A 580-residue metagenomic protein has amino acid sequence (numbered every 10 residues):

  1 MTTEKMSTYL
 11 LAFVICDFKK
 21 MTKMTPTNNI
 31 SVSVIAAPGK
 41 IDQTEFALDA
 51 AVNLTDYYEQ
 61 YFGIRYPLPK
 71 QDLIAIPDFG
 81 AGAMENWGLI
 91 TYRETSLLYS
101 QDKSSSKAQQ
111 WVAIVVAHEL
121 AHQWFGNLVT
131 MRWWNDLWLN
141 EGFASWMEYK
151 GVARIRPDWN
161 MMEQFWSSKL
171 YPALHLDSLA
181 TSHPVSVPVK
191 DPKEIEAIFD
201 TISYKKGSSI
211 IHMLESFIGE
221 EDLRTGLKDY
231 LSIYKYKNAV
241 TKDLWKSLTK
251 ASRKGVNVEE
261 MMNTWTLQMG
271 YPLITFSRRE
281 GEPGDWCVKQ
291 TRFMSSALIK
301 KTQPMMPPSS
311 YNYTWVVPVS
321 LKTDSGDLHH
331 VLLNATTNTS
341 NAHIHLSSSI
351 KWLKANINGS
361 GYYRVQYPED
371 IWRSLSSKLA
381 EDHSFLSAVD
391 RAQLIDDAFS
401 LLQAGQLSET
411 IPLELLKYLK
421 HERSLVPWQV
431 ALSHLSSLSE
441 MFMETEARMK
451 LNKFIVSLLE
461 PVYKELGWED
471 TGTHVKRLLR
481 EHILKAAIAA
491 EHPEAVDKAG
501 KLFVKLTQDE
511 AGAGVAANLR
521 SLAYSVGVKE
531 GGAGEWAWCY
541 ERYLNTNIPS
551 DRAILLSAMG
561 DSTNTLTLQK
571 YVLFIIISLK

Functional and structural regions predicted by a protein language model:
M1-D49, F199, M306, N358 (+1 more regions): Non-catalytic architectural context of zinc metalloproteases
Y9-L11, S100, M147, S296-I299 (+2 more regions): Short helix/loop capping segments that flank catalytic or ligand/cofactor-binding pockets
L11, I15-F18, S295-K301, W315-V317 (+2 more regions): Conserved, structured core domains in eukaryotic proteins
N28-I299, S437, E444-S457, P461-E465 (+1 more regions): Hydrophobic alpha-helical and helix-loop surface patches within well-folded domains that function as non-catalytic
L170-Y171, S178, K289, K322-L333 (+1 more regions): Long, ordered, helix-rich scaffold segments
S186, S309, L544-N545: Alpha-helical, largely C-terminal catalytic domains that coordinate divalent metal ions via clustered Asp/Glu/His
K254, V258-E259, Y271-N356: Beta-strand-rich binding/interaction modules
